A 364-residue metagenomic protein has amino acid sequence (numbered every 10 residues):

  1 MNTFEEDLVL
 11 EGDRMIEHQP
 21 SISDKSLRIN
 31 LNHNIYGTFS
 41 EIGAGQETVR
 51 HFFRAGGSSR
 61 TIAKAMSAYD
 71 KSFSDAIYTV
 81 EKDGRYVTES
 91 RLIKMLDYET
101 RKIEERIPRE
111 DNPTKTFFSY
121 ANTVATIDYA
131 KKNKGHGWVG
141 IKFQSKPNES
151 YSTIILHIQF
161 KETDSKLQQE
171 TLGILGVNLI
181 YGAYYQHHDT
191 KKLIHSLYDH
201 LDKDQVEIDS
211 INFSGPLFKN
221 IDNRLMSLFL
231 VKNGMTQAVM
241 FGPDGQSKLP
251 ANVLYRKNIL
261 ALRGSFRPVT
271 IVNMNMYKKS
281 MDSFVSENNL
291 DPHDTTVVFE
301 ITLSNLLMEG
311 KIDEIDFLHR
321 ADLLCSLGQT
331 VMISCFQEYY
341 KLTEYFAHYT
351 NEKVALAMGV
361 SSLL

Functional and structural regions predicted by a protein language model:
N2-L364: Nucleotidyltransferase catalytic core that binds NTPs
